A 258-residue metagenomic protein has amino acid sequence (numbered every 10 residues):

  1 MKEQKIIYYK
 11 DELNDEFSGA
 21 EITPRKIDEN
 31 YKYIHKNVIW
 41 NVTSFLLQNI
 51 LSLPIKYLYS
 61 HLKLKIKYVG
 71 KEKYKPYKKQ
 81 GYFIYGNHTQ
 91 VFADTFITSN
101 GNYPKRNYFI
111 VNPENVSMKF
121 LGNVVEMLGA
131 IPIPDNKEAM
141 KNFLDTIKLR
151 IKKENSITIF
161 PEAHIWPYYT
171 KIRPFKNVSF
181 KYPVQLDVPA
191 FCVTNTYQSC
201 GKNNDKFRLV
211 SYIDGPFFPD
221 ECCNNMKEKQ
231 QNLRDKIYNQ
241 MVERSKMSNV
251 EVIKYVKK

Functional and structural regions predicted by a protein language model:
M1-F83, A93-I97, G122, R208: Membrane-anchoring hydrophobic helices of lipid-metabolizing enzymes
M1-R25, L144-K258: Non-catalytic C-terminal accessory region of glycerolipid acyltransferases and related lyso-lipid remodeling enzymes
L47-I50, Q90, E138-A139, K229 (+1 more regions): Soluble or luminal CAZymes and related metallo-dependent hydrolases
L64, N136-K141, I172-R173: A conditional alpha-helix N-cap/helix-loop micro-motif detector
E72, E138, T196: Residue-level "edge-of-site" marker
P76-N136: Catalytic core of membrane glycerolipid acyltransferases/transacylases, capturing the structured, soluble-facing
M118-L121, K141-D145: Short, charged, surface-exposed secondary-structure boundary motifs
